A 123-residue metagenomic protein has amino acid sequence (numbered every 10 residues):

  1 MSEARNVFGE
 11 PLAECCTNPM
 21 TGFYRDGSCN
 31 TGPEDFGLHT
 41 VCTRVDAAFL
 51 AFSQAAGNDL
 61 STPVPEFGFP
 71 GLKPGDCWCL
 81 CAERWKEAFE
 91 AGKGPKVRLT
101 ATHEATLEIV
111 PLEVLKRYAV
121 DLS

Functional and structural regions predicted by a protein language model:
M1-A48, D121: Extended boundary segments
R44-D59: Short, basic/aromatic beta-hairpin or loop at an interaction surface
S61-G68: Short alpha-helix capping/helix-loop boundary micro-motifs
W85-E108: Short, compositionally biased
E104-S123: Glycine- and charge-enriched low-complexity intrinsically disordered segments
